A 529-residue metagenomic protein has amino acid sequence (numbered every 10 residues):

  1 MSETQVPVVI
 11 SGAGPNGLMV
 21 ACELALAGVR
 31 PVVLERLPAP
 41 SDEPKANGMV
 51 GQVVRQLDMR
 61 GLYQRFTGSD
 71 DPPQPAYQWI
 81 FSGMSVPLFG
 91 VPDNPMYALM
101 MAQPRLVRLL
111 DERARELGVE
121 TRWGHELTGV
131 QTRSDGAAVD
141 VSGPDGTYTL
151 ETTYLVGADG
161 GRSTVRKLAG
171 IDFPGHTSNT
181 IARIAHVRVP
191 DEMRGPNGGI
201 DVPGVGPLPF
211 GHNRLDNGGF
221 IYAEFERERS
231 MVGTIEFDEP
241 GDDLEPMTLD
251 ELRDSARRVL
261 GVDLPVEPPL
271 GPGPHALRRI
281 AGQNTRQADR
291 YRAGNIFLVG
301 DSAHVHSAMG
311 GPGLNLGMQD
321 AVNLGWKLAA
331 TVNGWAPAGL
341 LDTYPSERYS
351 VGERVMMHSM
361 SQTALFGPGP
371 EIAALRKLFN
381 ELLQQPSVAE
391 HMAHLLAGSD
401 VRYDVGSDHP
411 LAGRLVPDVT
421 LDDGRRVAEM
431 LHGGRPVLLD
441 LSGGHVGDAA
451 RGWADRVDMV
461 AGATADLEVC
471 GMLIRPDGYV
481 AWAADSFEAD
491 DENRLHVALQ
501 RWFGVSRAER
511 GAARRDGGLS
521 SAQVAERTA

Functional and structural regions predicted by a protein language model:
S2-P7, S11, L26-A27, G83-S85 (+5 more regions): Helical substrate-recognition/capping region of FAD-dependent monooxygenase/halogenase enzymes
T4-V6, D145-Y154: Core beta-strand elements of the Rossmann-like FAD/NAD(P) dinucleotide-binding domain in flavoenzyme oxidoreductases
G17-L18: N-terminal Rossmann-fold NAD(P) dinucleotide-binding loop
A25-A46: Glycine-rich FAD pyrophosphate-binding loop
D42-L117, N213-R214: Active-site-adjacent segment of FAD-dependent monooxygenases/related oxidoreductases
W123-A137: A conserved short coil-to-beta-strand element within the FAD-binding core of flavoproteins
Y154, A158-R279, A288: Conserved FAD-binding catalytic core of PHBH/FMO-like flavoproteins
A281-L298, S302-H304, A412-G433: FAD-binding beta-loop-beta segment adjacent to the flavin cofactor pocket
